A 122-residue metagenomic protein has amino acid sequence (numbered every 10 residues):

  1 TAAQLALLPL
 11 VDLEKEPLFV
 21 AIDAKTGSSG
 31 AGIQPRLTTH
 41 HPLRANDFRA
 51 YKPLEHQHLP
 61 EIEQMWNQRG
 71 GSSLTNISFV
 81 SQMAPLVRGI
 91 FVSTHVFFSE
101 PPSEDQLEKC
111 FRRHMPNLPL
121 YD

Functional and structural regions predicted by a protein language model:
T1-K15, I22: Alpha-helical support elements that line or immediately flank enzyme active sites and cofactor-binding pockets
L18-D122: C-terminal substrate-binding/catalytic lobe of Rossmann-fold NAD(P)-dependent oxidoreductases
